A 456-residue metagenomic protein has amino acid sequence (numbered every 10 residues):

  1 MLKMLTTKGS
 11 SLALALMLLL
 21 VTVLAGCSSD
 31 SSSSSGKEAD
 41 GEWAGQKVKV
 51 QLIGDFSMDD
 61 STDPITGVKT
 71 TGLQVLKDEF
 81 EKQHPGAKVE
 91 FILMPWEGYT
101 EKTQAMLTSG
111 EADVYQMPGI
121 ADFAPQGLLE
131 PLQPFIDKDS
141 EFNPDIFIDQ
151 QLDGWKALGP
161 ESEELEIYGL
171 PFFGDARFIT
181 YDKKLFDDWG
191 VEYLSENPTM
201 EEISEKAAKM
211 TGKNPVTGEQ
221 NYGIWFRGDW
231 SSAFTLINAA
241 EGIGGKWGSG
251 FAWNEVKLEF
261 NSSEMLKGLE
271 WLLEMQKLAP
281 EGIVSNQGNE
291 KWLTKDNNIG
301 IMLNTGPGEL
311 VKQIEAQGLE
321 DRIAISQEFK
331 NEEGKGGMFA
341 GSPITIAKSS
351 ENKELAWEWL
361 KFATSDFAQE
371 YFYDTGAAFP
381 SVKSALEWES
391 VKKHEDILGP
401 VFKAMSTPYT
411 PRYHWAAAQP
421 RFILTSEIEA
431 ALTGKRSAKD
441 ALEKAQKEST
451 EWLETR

Functional and structural regions predicted by a protein language model:
L2, L12-A15, L24-L128, P144 (+9 more regions): Conserved N-terminal structural module of periplasmic/extracytoplasmic solute-binding proteins
K82, K88, W189, E270 (+3 more regions): Extracytoplasmic/periplasmic substrate-recognition and gating elements
L93-K102, P198-E202, G282-K295: Short helix-initiation/N-cap motifs at beta->coil->alpha
I120-A176, A324-F329, K392-K393: Hinge/lid segment of periplasmic solute-binding proteins
P134-D149, E196, N214-V216, Y222-F226 (+6 more regions): Short, solvent-exposed loop/beta-turn-alpha elements that line the ligand-binding surface or hinge of extracytoplasmic
G159-F172, R177, E201-K257, N298-M302: Extracytoplasmic/periplasmic solute-binding protein
S162, D321, S326, D374-I423 (+1 more regions): Long, aromatic- and glycine/proline-rich binding clefts that accommodate carbohydrate-like moieties
K206-A207, F251-I283: Glycine-centered hinge/linker elements that transmit conformational signals in sensory and ligand-binding systems
